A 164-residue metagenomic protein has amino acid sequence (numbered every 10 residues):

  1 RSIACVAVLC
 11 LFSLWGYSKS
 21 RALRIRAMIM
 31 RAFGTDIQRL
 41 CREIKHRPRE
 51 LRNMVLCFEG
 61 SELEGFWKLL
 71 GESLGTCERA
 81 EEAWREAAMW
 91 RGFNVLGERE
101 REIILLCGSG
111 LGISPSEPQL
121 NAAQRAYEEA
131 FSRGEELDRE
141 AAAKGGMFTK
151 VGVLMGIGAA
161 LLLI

Functional and structural regions predicted by a protein language model:
R1-V6, V95-G97: Acidic, low-complexity proline/glycine-rich segments
A4-L74: Juxtamembrane/interface alpha-helical elements of multi-pass membrane proteins
V8-L11, G152-I157: Hydrophobic alpha-helical transmembrane segments of multi-pass integral membrane proteins
F33-D36, L40, F66, L70 (+4 more regions): Amphipathic alpha-helices that form helix-helix packing interfaces
G71-E98, A160: Membrane-anchoring/interfacial helices and their immediately flanking loops in integral membrane proteins
A87-E117: Short, non-transmembrane cytosolic segments of multipass membrane proteins
S109-M155: Membrane-interface, cytosolic juxtamembrane amphipathic helix immediately N-terminal to a transmembrane helix, enriched
G156-I164: Juxtamembrane "helix exit" motif at the C-terminal ends of alpha-helical transmembrane segments in multi-pass membrane
